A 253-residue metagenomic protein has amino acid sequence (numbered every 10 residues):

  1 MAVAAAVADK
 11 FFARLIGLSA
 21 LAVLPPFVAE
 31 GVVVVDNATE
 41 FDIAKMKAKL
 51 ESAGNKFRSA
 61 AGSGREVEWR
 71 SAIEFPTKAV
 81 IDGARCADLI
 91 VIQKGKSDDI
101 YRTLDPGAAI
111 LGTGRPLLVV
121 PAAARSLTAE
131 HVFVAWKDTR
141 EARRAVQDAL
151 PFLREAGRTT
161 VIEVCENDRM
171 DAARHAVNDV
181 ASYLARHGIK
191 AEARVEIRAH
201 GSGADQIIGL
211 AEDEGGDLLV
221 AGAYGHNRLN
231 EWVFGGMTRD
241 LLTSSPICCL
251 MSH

Functional and structural regions predicted by a protein language model:
M1-N37, G112-R115, T128-E196: Small/aliphatic-rich secondary-structure junction motif
D9-K10, I16, A22, R58-I90 (+3 more regions): Structural beta-alpha unit
N37-S52: A short acidic, glycine-rich active-site loop that binds or catalyzes chemistry on phosphate/adenosine moieties
K49-A61: Amphipathic helical "hinge" segments at domain boundaries
E68, V80-E163, T243-H253: Intrinsically disordered or low-complexity boundary/linker segments at protein termini and domain junctions
D98-D99, N167-A172, R198-G201, N227-R228: Short, small-residue-enriched loops and turns at beta-alpha junctions that line or gate enzyme active sites
L104-D105, H175-N178, I208-G209, V233-T238: Charged helix-capping and loop-helix junction motifs
